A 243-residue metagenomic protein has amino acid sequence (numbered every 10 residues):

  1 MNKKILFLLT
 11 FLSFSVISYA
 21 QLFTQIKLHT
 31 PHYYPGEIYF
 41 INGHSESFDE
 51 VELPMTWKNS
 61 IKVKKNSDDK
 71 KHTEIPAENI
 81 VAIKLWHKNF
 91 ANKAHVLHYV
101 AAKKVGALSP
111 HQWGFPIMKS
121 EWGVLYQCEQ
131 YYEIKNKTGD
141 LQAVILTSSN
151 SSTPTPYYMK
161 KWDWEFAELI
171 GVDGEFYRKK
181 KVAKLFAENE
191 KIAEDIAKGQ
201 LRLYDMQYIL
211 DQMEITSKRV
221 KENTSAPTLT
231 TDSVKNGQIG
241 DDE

Functional and structural regions predicted by a protein language model:
M1-Q25: Bacterial Sec-dependent N-terminal signal peptides
Y19-E46, Q207, K218-E243: Sec-dependent signal peptide cleavage junction
L28-H29, Y34, Y39-I41, S45-I192: Aromatic-patch recognition
F186-E190, M213-V220: Sec/Tat-exported extracytoplasmic proteins
E194-A197: Second-shell loop/turn segments in exported
Q200-Y204: Soluble non-cytosolic domains of exported or imported proteins
